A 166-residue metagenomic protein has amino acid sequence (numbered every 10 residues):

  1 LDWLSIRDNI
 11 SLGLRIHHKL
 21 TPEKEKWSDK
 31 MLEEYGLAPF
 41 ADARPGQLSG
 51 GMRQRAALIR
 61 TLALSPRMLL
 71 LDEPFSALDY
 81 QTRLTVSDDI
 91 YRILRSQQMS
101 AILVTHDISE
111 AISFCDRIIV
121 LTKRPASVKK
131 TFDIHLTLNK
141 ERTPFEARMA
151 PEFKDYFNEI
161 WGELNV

Functional and structural regions predicted by a protein language model:
S5, S49: ABC transporter NBD signature
R7-R15, E25, D133: Short helical segment in ABC ATPase nucleotide-binding domains corresponding to the A-loop/adjacent helical element
R15, P22-F40, R92: Conserved ABC ATPase "signature" region
A43-G46, R60, L64: Conserved signature/switch motifs of ABC ATPase nucleotide-binding domains
L69-D72: Catalytic Walker B motif of ABC-type/P-loop ATPase nucleotide-binding domains
R83-Q97: Helical segment within the ABC ATPase nucleotide-binding domain
Q98-V104: Conserved H-loop
K123-D155: Conserved beta-strand-loop-alpha-helix hinge in the C-terminal portion of ABC ATPase nucleotide-binding domains
